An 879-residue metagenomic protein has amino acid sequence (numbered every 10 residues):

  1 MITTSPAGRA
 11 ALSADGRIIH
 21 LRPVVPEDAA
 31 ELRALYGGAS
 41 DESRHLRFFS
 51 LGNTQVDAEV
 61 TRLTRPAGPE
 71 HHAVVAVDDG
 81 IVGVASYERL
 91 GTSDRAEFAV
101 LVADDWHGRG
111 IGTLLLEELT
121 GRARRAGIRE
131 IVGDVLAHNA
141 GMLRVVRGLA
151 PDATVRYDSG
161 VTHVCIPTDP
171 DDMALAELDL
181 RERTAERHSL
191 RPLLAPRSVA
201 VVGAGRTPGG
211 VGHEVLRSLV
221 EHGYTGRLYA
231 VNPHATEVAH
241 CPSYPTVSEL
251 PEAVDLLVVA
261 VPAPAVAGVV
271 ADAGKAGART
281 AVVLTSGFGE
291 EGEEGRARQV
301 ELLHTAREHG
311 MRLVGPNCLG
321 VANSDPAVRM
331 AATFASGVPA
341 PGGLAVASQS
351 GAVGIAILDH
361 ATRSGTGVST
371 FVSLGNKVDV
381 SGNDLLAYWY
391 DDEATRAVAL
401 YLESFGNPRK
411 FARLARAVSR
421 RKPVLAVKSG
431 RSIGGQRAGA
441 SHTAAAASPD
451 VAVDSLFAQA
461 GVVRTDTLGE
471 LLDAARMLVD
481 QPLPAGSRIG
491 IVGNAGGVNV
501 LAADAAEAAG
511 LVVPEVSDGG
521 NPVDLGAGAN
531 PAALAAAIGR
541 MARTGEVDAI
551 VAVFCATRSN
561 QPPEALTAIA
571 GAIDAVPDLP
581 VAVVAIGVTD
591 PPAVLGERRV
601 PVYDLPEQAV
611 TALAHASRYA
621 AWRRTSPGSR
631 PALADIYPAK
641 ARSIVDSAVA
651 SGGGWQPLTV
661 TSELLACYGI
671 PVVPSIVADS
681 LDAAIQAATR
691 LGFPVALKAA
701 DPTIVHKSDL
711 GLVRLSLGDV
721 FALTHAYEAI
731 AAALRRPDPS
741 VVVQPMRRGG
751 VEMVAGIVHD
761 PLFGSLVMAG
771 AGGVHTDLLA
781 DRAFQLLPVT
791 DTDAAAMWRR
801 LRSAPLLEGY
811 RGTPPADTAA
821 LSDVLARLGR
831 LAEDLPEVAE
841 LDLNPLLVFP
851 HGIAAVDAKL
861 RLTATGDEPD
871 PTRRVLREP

Functional and structural regions predicted by a protein language model:
M1-P192, P196: Long, contiguous binding/interaction regions
D169-P879: Catalytic-core regions of core metabolic enzymes, especially those transforming organic acids/acyl-group intermediates
